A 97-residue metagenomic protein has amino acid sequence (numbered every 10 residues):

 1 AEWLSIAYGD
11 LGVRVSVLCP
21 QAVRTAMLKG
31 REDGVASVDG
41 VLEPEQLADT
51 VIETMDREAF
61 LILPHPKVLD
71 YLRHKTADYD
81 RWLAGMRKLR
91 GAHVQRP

Functional and structural regions predicted by a protein language model:
W3-P66: SDR active-site lid
S37-V41, A77, L83-M86: Short, surface-exposed linear patches
L69-A77: Mobile cap/lid helix-loop segments that border enzyme active or cofactor-binding sites and regulate substrate access
D80-P97: Non-catalytic terminal and boundary segments that flank Rossmann-like NAD(P)-dependent oxidoreductase
